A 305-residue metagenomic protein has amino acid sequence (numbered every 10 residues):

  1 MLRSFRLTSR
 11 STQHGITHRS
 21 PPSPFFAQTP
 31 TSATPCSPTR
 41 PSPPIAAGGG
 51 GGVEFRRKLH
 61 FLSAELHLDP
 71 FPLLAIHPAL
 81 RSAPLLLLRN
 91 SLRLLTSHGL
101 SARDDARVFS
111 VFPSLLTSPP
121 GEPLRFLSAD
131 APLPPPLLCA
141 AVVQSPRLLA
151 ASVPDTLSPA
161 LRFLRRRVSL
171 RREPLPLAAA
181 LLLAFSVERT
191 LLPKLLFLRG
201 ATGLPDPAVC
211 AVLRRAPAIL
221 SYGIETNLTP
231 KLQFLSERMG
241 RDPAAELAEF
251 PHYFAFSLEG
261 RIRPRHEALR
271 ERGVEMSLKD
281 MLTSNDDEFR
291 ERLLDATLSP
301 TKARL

Functional and structural regions predicted by a protein language model:
M1-L305: Long amphipathic alpha-helical repeat/alpha-solenoid cores
